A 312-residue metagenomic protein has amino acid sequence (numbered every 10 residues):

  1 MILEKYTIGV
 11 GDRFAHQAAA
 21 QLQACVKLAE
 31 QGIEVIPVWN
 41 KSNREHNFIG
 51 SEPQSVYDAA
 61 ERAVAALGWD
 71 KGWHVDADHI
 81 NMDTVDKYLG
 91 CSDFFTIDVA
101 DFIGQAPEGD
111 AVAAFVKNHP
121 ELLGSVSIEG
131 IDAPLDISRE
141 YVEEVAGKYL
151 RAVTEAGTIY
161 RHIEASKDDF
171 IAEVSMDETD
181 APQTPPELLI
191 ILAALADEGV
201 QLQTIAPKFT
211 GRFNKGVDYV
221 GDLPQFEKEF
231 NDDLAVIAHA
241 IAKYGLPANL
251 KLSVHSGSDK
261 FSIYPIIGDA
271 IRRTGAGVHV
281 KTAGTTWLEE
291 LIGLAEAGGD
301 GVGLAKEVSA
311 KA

Functional and structural regions predicted by a protein language model:
M1-A59, A65-L67, D83-I103, E108-D110 (+5 more regions): Active-site capping/gating regions of soluble enzymes
E61-R62, V174: A generic local structural motif
V75-A77, D86: Active-site cofactor/substrate anionic-group-binding motifs, chiefly glycine- and Lys/Arg-rich phosphate-binding loops
D78, V174, H255: Conserved, mostly hydrophobic/aromatic
T96-I137: Flexible glycine-/small-residue-enriched beta->alpha junction loops that bind anionic phosphate/pyrophosphate groups
E121-G157, I163, K167: Cap/lid and interdomain-hinge subdomains that line or gate substrate/regulatory clefts in soluble alpha/beta enzymes
F170-A172: Short, conserved phosphate-binding/catalytic loop or strand-edge motifs used in phosphoryl-/nucleotidyl-transfer
